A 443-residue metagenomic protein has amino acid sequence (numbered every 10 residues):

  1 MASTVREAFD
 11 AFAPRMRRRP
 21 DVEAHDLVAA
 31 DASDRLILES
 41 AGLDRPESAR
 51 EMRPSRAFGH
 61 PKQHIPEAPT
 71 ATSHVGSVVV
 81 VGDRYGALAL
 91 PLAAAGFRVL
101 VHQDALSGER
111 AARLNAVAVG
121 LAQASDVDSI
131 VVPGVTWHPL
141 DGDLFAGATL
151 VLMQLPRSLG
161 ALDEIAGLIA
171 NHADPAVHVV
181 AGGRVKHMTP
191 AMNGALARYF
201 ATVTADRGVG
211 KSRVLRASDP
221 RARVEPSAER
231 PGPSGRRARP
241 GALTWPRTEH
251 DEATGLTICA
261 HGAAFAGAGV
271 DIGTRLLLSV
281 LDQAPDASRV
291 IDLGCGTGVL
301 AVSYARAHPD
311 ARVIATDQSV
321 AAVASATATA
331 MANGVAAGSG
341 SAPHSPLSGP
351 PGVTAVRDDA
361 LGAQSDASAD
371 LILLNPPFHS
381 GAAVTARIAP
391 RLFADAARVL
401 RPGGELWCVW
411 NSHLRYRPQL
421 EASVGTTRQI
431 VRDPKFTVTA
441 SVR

Functional and structural regions predicted by a protein language model:
A2-D44, G262-G267: Class I SAM-dependent methyltransferase Rossmann-like catalytic core, especially the SAM/SAH-binding loop
A2-R6, E23, Q154-D251: N-terminal auxiliary segments of SAM/dcSAM-dependent transferases
L27-D31, L36-S40, G210-R289: SAM-dependent Rossmann-like transferase core, predominantly class I methyltransferases with a strong bias toward
R35-E47, S73-A124, D271-L374: Conserved SAM/SAH cofactor-binding pocket of Class I
P139-D143, V356-G362, K435: Conserved SAM/SAH-binding loop
L150-G160, L293-A301, A369-A382, A396: Conserved proline-anchored active-site loop of SAM-dependent methyltransferases that bridges a beta-strand
A173-D174, L400-P402: Helix-to-beta-strand junctions that scaffold the AdoMet/dcAdoMet cofactor pocket in Class I SAM-dependent enzymes
L406-R443: C-terminal catalytic and target-recognition region of SAM-dependent MTase-like enzymes, primarily methyltransferases
